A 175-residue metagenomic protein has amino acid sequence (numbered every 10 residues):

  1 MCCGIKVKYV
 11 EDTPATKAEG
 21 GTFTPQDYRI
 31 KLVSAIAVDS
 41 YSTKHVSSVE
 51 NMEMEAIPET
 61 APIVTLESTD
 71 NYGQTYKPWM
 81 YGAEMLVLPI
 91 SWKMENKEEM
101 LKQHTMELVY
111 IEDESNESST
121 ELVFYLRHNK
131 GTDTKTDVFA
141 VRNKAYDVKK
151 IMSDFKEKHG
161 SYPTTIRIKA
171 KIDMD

Functional and structural regions predicted by a protein language model:
M1-D175: First exposed extracellular module after export/assembly in secreted or surface-exposed proteins
